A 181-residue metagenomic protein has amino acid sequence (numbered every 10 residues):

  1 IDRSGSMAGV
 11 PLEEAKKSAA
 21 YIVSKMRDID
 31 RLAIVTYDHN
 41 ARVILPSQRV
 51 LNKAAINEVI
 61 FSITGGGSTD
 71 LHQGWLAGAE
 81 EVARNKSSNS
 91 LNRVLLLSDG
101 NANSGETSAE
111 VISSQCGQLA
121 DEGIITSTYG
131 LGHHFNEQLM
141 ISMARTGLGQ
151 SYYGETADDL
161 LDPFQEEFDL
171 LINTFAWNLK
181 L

Functional and structural regions predicted by a protein language model:
I1-K180: Exposed acidic/Ser/Thr-rich ligand/metal-binding surfaces
